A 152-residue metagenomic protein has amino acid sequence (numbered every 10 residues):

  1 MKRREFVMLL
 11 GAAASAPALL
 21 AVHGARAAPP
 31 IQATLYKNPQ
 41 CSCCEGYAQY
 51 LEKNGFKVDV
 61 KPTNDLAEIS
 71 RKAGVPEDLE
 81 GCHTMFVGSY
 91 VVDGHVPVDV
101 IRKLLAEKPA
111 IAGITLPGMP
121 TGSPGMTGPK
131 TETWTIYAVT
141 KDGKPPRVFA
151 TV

Functional and structural regions predicted by a protein language model:
M1-E5, S15-A28: N-terminal twin-arginine translocation
L10-A14: Sec-dependent signal peptide hydrophobic core
I31-G46: Local sequence-structure signature of Cys/Sec-based thiol-disulfide redox active-site neighborhoods
Q32-A33, F56-V58, G88-V91: Short active-site oxyanion
Q40, Y47, P62-D65, P97-I101: Stable alpha-helical elements in mature extracytoplasmic
Q49-K61: Conserved helix-turn-beta segment immediately C-terminal to the redox Cys motif in thioredoxin-like folds
V58-I69, L79, V87: Thiol-based oxidoreductase modules, predominantly thioredoxin-like and allied folds used for disulfide exchange
K72-V152: Thiol/selenol-based redox catalytic cores and closely related redox-interacting motifs
